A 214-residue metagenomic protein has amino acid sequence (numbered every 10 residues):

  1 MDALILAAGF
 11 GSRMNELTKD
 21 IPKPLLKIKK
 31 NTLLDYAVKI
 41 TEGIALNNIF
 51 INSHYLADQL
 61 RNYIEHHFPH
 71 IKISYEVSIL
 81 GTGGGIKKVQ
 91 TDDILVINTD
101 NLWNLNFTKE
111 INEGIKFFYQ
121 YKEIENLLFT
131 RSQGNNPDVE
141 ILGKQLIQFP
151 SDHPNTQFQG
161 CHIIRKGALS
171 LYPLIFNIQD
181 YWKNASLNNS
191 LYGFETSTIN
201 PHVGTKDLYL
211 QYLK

Functional and structural regions predicted by a protein language model:
M1-K19, S190: N-terminal nucleotide-binding beta1-loop-alpha1 segment
D2-I5, K27, N31-F107, L171-L174: Conserved N-terminal catalytic core of the sugar/cofactor nucleotidyltransferase
F10, I21, L56, I199: A generic "binding-loop/recognition-motif" signal
M14, L60-I64, Y212: Hydrophobic packing residues within well-ordered alpha-helices of enzyme cores
P24, H70-K72, S190-Y192: Conserved beta-strand segments of alpha/beta enzyme cores
N52-H54, S74-E76, F129, F149 (+1 more regions): Conserved beta-strand termini and adjacent loop/short-helix elements that scaffold enzyme active sites in alpha/beta
Y55, N126-I141: Short beta-strand-to-loop element that shapes/binds the nucleotide-sugar donor at the catalytic cleft/hinge
L95, L102, F107-I115, Y119 (+2 more regions): Catalytic-core segments of class I nucleotidyltransferases/pyrophosphorylases that form NMP-activated intermediates
